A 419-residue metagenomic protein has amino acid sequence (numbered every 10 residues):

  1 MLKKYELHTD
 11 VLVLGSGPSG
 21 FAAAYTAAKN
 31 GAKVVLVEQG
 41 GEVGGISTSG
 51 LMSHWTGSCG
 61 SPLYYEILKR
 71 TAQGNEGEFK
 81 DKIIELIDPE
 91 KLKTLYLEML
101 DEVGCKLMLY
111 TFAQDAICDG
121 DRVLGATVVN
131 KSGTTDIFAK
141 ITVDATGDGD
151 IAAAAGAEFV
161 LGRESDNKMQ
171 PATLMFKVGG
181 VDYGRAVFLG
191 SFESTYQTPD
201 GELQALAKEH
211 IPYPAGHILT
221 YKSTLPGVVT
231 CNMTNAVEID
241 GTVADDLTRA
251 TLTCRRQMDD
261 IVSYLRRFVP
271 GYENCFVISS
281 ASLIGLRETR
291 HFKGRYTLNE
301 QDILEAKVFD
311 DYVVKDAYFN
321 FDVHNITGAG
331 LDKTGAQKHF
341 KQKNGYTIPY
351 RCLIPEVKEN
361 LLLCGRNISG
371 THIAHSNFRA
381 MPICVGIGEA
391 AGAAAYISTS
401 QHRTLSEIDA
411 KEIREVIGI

Functional and structural regions predicted by a protein language model:
Y5-G17: Beta1/beta-strand and adjacent pyrophosphate-binding region of the FAD-binding site in flavoprotein oxidoreductases
S16, Q39, R366: Cofactor-binding loop segments of dinucleotide-utilizing enzymes, especially the Rossmann-like FAD- and NAD(P)+-binding
G20: N-terminal Rossmann-fold NAD(P) dinucleotide-binding loop
T26, A32-K33, E38-R122, M169-Q170 (+1 more regions): Conserved N-terminal/central alpha/beta ligand/cofactor-binding core
I46, I67, Y110, T134-D136 (+2 more regions): Flavin (FAD/FMN)-binding glycine-rich loop and adjacent Rossmann-like elements that form
I117-D136: Conserved beta-strand-loop-beta-strand element in the redox core of flavoprotein oxidoreductases
